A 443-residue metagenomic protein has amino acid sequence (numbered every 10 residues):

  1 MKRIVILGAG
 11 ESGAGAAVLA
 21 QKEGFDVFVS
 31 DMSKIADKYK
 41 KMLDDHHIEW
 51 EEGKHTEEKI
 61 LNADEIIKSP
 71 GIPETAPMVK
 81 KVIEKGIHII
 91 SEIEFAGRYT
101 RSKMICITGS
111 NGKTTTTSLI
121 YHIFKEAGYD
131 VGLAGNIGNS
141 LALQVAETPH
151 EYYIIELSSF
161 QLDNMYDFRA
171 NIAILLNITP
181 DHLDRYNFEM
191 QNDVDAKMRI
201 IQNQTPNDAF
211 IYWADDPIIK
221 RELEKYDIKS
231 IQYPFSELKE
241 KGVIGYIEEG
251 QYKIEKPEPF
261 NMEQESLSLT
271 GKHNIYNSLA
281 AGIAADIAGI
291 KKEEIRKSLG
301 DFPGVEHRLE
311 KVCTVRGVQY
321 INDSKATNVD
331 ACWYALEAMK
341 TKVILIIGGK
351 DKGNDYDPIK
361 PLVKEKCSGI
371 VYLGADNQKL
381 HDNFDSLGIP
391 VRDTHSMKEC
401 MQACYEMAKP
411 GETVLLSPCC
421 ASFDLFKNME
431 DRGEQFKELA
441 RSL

Functional and structural regions predicted by a protein language model:
M1-S91, F95, T270, D382 (+1 more regions): N-terminal leader/targeting and accessory segments in enzymes
R3, G13-E23, M262-C367: Nucleotide phosphate-binding/pyrophosphate-handling subdomain across enzymes that bind or process nucleotide phosphates
G10, S33-I35, I137, D216 (+2 more regions): Residues in the short beta-alpha loop(s) of Rossmann-like NAD(P)-binding domains
A20, I66, I107, N136 (+11 more regions): Residue-level signal for inorganic ion chemistry
Q21-K22, E57-L61, P70-A214, I218-K229 (+2 more regions): Phosphate-binding loop of NTP-binding sites
D26-M32, F210-A214, I346-I347, K366-A375: Short internal beta-strands
Y39-K41, D357-E412: C-terminal helical cap/extension that packs against the catalytic core of soluble nucleotide-cofactor enzymes
E51-K54, I90-E94, D227-I247, S298-G300 (+2 more regions): Beta-strand->loop->alpha-helix junctions that form or flank phosphate-binding loops in nucleotide-handling enzymes
